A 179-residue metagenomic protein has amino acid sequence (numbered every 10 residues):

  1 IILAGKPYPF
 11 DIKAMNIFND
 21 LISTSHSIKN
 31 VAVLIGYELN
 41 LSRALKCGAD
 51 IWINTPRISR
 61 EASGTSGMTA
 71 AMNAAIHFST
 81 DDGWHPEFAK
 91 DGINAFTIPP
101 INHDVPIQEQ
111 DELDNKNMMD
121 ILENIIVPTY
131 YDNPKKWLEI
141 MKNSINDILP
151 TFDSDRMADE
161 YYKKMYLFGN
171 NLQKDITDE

Functional and structural regions predicted by a protein language model:
I2-L39, R43, A49: Nucleotide-activated donor-binding/catalytic signature segment of Leloir-type glycosyltransferases, i.e., the conserved
K46-R156, E160-G169, I176: Catalytic binding pocket for nucleotide-activated donors in carbohydrate/polymer assembly enzymes
